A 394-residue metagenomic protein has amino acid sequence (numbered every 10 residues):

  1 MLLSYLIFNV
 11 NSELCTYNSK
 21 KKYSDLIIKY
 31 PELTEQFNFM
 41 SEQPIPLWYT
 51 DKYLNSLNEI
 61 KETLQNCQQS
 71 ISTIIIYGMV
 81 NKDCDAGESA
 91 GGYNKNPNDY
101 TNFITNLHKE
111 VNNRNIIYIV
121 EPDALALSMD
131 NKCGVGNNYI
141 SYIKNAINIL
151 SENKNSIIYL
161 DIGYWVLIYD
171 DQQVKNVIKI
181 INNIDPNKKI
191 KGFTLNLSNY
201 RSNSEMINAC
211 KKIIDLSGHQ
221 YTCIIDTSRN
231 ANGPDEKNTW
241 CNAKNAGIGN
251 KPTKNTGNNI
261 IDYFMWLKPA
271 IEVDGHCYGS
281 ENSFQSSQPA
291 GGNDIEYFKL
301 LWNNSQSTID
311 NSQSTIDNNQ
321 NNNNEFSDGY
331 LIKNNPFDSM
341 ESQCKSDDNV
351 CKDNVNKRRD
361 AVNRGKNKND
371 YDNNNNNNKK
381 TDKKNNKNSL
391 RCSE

Functional and structural regions predicted by a protein language model:
M1-I7, S12: Cleavable N-terminal signal peptides of Sec/SRP-targeted secreted and luminal proteins
L14-N106, V273: N-terminal carbohydrate-binding/catalytic regions of secreted carbohydrate-active enzymes
L14-T16, N66-Q68, D85, W240-N242 (+3 more regions): Sequence contexts marking disulfide-bonded cysteines in secreted/extracellular proteins
N18-S41, V166-N293, Y297: Surface-exposed substrate-engagement region within the catalytic domains of secreted or surface-exposed extracellular
I71-T73, N115-I119, N155-Y159, I190-T194 (+2 more regions): Structural preference for beta-strand elements that scaffold enzyme active sites
T73-N81, G92-Y93, P97-T101, I116-L127 (+2 more regions): Mobile, glycine-rich extracellular loop/lid and propeptide segments that shape or gate substrate/ligand access
N94-L107, G136-S151, I178-T194, G249: Acidic, His- and aromatic-enriched active-site or binding-groove loops in soluble protein domains that engage sugars
I309-E394: Long, low-complexity intrinsically disordered regions of secretory-pathway proteins
